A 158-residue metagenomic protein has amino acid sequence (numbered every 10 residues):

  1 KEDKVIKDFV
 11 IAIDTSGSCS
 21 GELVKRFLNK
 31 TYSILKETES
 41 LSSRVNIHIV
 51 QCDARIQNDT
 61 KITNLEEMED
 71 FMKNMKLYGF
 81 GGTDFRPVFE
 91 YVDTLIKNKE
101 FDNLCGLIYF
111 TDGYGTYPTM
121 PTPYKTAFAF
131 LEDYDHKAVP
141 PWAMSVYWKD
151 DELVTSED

Functional and structural regions predicted by a protein language model:
K1-I6, K76: Polyanion-binding interface signature
K4-N64, V88-V92, N103-T111, G115 (+1 more regions): Von Willebrand factor
D53-Q57, E66-L107, G113-D158: Von Willebrand factor type A / integrin I
